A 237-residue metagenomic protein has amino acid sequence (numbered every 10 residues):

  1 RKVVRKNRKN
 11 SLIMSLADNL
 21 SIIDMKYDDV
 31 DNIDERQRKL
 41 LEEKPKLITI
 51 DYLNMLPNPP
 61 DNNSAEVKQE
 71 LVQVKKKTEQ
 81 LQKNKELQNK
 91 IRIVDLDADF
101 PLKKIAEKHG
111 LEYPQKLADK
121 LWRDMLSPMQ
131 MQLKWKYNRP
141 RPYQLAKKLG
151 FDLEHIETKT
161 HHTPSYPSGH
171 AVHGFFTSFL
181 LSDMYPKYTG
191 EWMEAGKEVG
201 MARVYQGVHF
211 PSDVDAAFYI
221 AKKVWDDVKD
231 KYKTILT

Functional and structural regions predicted by a protein language model:
R1: Walker A/P-loop NTP-binding active-site region of P-loop NTPases, recognizing the glycine-rich GxxxxGKT/S
N10-L12, L20-I23, Y27-D31, L40-H209 (+3 more regions): Hydrophobic alpha-helical bundle signature of multipass membrane enzymes
